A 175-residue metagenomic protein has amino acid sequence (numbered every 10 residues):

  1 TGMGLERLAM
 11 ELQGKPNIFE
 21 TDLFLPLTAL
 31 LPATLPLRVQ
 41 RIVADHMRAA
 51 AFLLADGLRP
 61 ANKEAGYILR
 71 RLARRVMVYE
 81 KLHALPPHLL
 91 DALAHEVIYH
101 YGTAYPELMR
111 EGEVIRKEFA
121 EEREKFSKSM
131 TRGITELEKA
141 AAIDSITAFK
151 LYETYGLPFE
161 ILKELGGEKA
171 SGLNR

Functional and structural regions predicted by a protein language model:
T1-R175: A glycine- and charged-residue-rich anion-binding loop/surface
